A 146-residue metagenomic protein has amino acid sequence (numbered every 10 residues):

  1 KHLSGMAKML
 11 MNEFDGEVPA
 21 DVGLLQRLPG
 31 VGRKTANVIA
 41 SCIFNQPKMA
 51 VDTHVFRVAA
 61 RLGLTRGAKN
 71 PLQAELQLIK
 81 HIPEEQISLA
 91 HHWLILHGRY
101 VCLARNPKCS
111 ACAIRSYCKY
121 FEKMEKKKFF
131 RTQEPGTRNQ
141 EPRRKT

Functional and structural regions predicted by a protein language model:
K1-R131: Catalytic cores of DNA base-excision repair glycosylases
R131-R143: Arg/Gly-rich low-complexity intrinsically disordered repeat tracts
